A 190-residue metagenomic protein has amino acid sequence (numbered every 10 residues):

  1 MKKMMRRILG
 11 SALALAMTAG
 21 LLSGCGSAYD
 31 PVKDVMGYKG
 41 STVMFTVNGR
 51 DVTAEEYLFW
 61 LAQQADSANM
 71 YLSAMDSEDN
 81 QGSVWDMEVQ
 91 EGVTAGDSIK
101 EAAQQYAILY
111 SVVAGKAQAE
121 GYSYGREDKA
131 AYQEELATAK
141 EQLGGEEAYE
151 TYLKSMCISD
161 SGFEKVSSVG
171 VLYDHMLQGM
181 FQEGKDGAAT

Functional and structural regions predicted by a protein language model:
M1-D97: Short, low-structural-confidence N-terminal segments
G26-Y38, T42, G49, S83-T190: Peptidyl-prolyl cis-trans isomerase
